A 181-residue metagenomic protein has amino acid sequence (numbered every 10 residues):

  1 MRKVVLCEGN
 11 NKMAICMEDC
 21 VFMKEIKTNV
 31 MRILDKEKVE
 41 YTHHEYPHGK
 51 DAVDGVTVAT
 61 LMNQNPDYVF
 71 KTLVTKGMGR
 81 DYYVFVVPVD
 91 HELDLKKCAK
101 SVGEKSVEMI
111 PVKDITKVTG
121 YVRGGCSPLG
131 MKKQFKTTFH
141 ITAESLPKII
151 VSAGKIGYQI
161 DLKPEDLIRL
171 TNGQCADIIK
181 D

Functional and structural regions predicted by a protein language model:
E8-G9, A14-D181: Extended, low-hydrophobicity, polar/charged segments
